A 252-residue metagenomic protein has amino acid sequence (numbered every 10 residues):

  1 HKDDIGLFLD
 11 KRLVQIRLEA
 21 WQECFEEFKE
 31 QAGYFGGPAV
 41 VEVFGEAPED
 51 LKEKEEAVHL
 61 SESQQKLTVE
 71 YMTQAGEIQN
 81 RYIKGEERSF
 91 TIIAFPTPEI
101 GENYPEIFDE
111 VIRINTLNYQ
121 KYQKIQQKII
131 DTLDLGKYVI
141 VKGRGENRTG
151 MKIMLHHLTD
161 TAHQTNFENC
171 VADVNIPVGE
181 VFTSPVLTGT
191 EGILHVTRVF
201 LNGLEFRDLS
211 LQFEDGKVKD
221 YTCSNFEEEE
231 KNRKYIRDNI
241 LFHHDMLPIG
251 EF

Functional and structural regions predicted by a protein language model:
H1-G189: Active-site bordering "gate/hinge" segments that shape substrate access to catalytic or cofactor-binding pockets
H156-L158, T197-V199, E214, C223-F226: Histidine- and/or cysteine-centered catalytic micro-motif in compact active-site loops
I193-H195: Tryptophan-anchored aromatic micro-motifs
F200-L204: Short loop/turn motifs at secondary-structure junctions and domain boundaries
F206-C223: Active-site and channel-lining beta-strand-loop segments that bind or position nucleotide-derived/phosphorylated
D220-F252: Dual-mode signal for accessory low-complexity, basic/Gly-rich regions
